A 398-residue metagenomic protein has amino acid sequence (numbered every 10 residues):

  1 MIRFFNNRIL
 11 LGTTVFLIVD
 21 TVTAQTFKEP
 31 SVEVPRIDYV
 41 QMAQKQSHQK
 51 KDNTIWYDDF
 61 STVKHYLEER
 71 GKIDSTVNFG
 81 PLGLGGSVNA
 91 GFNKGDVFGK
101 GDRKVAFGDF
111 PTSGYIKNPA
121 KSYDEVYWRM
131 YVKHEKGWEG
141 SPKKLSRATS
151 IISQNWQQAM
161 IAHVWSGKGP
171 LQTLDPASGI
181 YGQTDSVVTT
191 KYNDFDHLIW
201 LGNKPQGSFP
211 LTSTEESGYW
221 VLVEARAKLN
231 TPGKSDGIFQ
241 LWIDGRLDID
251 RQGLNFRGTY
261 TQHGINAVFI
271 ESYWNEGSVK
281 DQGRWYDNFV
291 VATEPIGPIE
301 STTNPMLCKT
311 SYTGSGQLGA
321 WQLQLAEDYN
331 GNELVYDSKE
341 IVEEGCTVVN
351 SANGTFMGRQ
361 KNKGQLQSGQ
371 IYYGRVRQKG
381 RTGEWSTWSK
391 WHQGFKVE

Functional and structural regions predicted by a protein language model:
Q25-V221, A225-N304: Low-complexity, Ser/Thr/Pro/Gly-rich disordered linker/stalk regions
S217, S368-G369: Surface-exposed loops/turns
Q240-W242, A320-Q324: Beta-strand signatures of extracellular beta-sandwich domains
E300-S315, H392-E398: Pro/Thr/Ser/Gly-rich low-complexity, intrinsically disordered linker/stalk tracts
Q322-Q367: Recognizes extended acidic, P/S/T-rich segments that occur within or adjacent to Ig-like beta-sandwich modules
R381-V397: Extracellular fibronectin type III
